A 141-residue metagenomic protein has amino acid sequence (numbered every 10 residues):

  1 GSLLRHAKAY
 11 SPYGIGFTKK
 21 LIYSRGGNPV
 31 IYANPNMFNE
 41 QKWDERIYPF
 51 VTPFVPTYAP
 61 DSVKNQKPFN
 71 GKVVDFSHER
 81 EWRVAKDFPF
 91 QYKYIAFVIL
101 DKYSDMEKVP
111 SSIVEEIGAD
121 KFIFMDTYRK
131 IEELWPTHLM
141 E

Functional and structural regions predicted by a protein language model:
S2-A9: Short active-site loop/helix that positions an aromatic residue
Y10-G14, E79-E81: Extracellular structured ligand-interaction cores
Y13-D75, I113-E115, A119-F124, Y128-L139: Compact, glycine/acidic-enriched structural inserts
T18-K20, A85-D87, D101: Structured loops at beta-to-helix junctions and adjacent beta-edge loops in soluble globular domains
R80-F90: A short, acidic, amphipathic alpha-helical segment used as a generic capping/interface helix at domain edges
F90-A96: Substrate-binding/catalytic groove segments of enzymes that remodel or degrade extracellular structural polymers
V98-S104: Structural motif
S104-S112: Short, charged/polar "capping" segments at the starts of alpha-helices and the immediately preceding loops
